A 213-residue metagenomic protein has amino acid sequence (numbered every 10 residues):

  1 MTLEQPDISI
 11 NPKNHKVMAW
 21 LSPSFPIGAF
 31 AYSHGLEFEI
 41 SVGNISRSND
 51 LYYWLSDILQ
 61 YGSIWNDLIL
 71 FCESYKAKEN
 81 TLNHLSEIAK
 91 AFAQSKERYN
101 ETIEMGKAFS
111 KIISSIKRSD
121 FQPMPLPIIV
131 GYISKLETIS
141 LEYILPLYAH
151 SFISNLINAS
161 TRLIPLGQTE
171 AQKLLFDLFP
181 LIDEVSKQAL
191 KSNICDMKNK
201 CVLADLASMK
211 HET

Functional and structural regions predicted by a protein language model:
T2-E4, C72-A93, N199-V202: Long, compositionally biased
I8, P12-K78: Glycine/small-residue-rich interface belts in oligomeric ring/scaffold proteins and their assembly partners
P26-A31, S63, L70, A77 (+6 more regions): Short, contiguous, pocket-lining structural segments that sit at or immediately flank catalytic/ligand-binding sites
F38, V42, D57-W65, S74-K78 (+8 more regions): Change "in soluble alpha/beta enzymes" to "in soluble alpha/beta proteins
I45-R47, S140, G167: Helix N-cap / loop-to-helix initiation motif
T81-L163, F176: Amphipathic alpha-helical interface segments
S151-T213: C-terminal auxiliary extensions adjacent to catalytic cores
